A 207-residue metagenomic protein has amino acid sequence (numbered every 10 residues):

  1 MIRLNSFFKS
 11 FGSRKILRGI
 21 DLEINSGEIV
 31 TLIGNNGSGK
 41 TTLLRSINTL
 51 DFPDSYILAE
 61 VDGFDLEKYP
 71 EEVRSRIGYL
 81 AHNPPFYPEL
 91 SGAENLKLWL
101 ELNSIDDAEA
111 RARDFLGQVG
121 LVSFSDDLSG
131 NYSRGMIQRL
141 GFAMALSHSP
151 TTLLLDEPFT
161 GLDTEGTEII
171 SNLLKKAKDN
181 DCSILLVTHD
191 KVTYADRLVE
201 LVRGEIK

Functional and structural regions predicted by a protein language model:
I2, L17-G19, R74: Conserved structural motif at the start of ABC-family nucleotide-binding domains
I33-N35: The feature captures the beta-strand-to-loop junction immediately N-terminal to the Walker
N48: Helix-to-loop junction immediately C-terminal to a conserved catalytic motif
S55-D65, V73: Conserved ABC transporter NBD signature motif
K97, E101-F124: Conserved ABC ATPase "signature" region
L153-E157: Catalytic Walker B motif of ABC-type/P-loop ATPase nucleotide-binding domains
